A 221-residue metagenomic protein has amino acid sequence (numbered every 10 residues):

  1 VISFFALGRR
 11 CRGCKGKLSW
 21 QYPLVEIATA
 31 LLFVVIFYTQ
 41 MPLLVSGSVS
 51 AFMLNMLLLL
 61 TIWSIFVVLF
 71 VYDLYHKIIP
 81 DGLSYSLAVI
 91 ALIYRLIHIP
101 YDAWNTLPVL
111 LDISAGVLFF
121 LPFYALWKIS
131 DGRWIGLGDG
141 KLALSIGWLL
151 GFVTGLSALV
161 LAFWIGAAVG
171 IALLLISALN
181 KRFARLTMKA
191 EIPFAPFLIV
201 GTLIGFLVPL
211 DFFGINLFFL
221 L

Functional and structural regions predicted by a protein language model:
V1-Q21, L186-M188, F194: Membrane-proximal soluble regions of multi-pass membrane proteins
L24, I78-L83, E191-P196: Membrane-interface loop-to-helix entry segments
A28-L44, L92-R95: Membrane-embedded alpha-helical segments in integral membrane proteins
T39-L43, I97-D102, A178-N180: Juxtamembrane "helix-exit" motif on the non-cytosolic side of transmembrane helices
S46-A51, M56-I165, G170, F213-L221: Functional transmembrane core segments of multi-pass inner-membrane proteins
A172-I204: Interfacial loop-to-transmembrane junctions
T187, L203-L221: C-terminal transmembrane module of polytopic alpha-helical membrane proteins
